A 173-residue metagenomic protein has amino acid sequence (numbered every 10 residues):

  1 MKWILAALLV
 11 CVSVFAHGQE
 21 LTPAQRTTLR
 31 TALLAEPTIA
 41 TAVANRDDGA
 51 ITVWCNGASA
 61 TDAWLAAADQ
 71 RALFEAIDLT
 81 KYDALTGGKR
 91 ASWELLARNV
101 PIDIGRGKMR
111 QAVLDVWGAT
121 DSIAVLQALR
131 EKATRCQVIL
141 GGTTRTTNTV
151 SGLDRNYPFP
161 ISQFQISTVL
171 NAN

Functional and structural regions predicted by a protein language model:
M1-W3: Positively charged n-region of N-terminal signal peptides that target proteins for export
L5-L9: Polar, enzyme-active/binding microenvironments
C11-S13: N-terminal signal peptide c-region/cleavage motif recognized by signal peptidases
Q19-N173: A preference for well-ordered globular domain cores that mediate specific macromolecular interactions or catalysis
